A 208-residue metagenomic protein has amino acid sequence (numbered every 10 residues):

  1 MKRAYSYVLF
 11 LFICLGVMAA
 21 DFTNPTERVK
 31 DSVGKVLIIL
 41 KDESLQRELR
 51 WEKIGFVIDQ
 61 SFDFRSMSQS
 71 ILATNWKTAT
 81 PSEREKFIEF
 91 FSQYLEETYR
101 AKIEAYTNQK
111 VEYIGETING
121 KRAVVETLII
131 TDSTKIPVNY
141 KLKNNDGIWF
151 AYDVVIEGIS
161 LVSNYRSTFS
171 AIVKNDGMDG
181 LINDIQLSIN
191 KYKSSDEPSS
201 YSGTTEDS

Functional and structural regions predicted by a protein language model:
K2-F10: Sec-dependent signal peptide recognition, specifically the positively charged N-region followed immediately by
C14-G16: N-terminal signal peptide c-region/cleavage motif recognized by signal peptidases
F22-Y99: Early exported N-terminus immediately downstream of N-terminal targeting peptides
F64, K86, T117-N119, D132 (+1 more regions): Bimodal feature
F91, G115-T117, I129-T131, L142-N144 (+1 more regions): A mature extracytoplasmic/lumenal domain signature
E97-I136, S188-S208: Surface-exposed, charged secondary-structure patches
K135-S163: Short beta-strand edge/turn micro-motifs at domain boundaries
I156-S208: Low-complexity, intrinsically disordered terminal/linker segments enriched in charged and Gly/Pro repeats
